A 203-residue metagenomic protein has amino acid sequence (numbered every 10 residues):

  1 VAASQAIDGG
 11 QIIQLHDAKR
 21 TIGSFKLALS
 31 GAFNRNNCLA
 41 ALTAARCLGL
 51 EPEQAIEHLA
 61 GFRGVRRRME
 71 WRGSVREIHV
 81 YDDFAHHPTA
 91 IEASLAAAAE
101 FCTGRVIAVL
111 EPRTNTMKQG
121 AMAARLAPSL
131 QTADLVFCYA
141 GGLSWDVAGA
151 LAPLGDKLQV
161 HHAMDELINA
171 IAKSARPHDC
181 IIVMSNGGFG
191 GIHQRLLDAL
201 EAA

Functional and structural regions predicted by a protein language model:
V1-S24, V65-W71: Extended acidic/charged loop-beta regions that coordinate divalent cations and stabilize anionic phosphate/carboxylate
R20, S30-A203: ATP-dependent carboxylate-amine ligase
